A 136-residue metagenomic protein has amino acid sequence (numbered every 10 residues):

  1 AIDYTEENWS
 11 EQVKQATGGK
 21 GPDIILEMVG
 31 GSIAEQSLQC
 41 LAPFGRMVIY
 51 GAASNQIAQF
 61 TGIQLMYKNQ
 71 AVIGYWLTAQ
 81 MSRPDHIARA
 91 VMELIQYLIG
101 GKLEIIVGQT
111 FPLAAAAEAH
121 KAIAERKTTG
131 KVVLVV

Functional and structural regions predicted by a protein language model:
A1-I33, I87: Adenosine-nucleotide cofactor-binding segment
I2-D3, M81, V107: A structural signal for hydrophobic residues in beta-strands of small regulatory alpha/beta folds
S10, D23, E35, I63 (+1 more regions): Residues in well-ordered alpha-helical elements
S10, K14, L38-Q39, I63 (+3 more regions): Solvent-exposed, non-membrane alpha-helical residues enriched in polar/charged side chains
G19, I95, G100-T110, A117-V136: C-terminal capping/lid region of NAD(P)-dependent oxidoreductase domains
D23-L26, R46-I49, I105-G108: Short catalytic-loop micro-motif centered on adjacent basic/acidic residues
S32-K102, V135-V136: Glycine-rich phosphate-binding loop and adjacent beta-alpha segment of Rossmann(oid) nucleotide-cofactor-binding
